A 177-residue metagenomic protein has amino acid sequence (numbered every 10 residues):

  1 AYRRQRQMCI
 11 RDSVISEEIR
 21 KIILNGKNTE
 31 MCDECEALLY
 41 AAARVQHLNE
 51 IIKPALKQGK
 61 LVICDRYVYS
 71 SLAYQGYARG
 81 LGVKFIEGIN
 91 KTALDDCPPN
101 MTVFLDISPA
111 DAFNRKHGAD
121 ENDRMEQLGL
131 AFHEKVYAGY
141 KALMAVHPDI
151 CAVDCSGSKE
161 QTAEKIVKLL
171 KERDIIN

Functional and structural regions predicted by a protein language model:
A1, L94, A142-A145: Structural motif
A1-R6, I10: Single conserved hydrophobic/aromatic residue that forms the stacking wall/gate of nucleotide- or nucleobase-binding
Q7, M31-C32, C151-D154: Short, hydrophobic secondary-structure boundary micro-motifs
R11-L94: ATP-dependent small-molecule kinase phosphotransfer cores that center on conserved nucleotide phosphate-binding segments
I63, M101-V103, C151-V153: Hydrophobic/aromatic beta-strand patches that form the interior of the parallel beta-sheet core in alpha/beta enzyme
R66, S71-A138: A glycine- and Lys/Arg-enriched "phosphate-lid" helix/loop adjacent to the NTP-binding pocket of small-molecule kinases
A110-N177: NTP-dependent small-molecule kinase module
